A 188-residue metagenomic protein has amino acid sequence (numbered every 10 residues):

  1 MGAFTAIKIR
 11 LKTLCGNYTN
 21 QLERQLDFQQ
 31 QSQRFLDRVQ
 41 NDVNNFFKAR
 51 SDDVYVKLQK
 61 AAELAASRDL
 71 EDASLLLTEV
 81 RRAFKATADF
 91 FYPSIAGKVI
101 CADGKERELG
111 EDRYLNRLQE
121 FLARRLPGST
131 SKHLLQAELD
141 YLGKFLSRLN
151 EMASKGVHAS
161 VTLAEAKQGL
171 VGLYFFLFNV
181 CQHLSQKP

Functional and structural regions predicted by a protein language model:
M1-K57: Internal, Lys/Arg-enriched amphipathic helical interaction segments that engage polyanionic partners
D52, V56, S67, E71-P188: Amphipathic, oligomerization/interface secondary-structure segments
A61-L64: Extracytoplasmic beta-rich ectodomain segments of secreted or membrane-anchored proteins
